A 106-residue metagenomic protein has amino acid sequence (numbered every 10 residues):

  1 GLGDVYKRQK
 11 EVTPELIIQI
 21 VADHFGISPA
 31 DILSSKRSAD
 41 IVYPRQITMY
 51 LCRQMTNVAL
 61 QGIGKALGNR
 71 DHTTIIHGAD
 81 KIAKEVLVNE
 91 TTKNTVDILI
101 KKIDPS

Functional and structural regions predicted by a protein language model:
G1-Y6: Short, small-residue-biased leader/transition segments that mark boundaries at the very start of proteins
R8-Q9, L87: A general boundary/transition motif marking the beginning of the first structured unit of a protein
K10-S34: Basic, low-complexity segments
D31-S106: Terminal-proximal interaction/regulatory segments of ATP-powered molecular machines
